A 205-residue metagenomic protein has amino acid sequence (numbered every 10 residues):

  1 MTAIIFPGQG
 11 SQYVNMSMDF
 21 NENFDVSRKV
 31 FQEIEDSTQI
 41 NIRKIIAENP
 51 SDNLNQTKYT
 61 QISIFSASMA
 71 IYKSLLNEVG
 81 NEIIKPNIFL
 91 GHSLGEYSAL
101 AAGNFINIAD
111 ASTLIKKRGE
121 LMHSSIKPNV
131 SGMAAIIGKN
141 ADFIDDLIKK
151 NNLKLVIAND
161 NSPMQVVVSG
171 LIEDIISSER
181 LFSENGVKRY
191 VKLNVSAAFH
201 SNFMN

Functional and structural regions predicted by a protein language model:
M1-T2, G132: Residues that mark the start of a beta-strand
T2-L90, V168: Helix-rich "cap/lid" substructures immediately adjacent to catalytic or cofactor-binding pockets
Q9-S11, T38, G103-N205: Alpha/beta catalytic cores of group-transfer enzymes, especially the acyltransferase/condensing modules of polyketide
A47-L54, S98-A99, R189-L193: A short small-residue
Q61-A135: Gly/Ser-rich oxyanion-binding loop with an adjacent helix/lid that shapes the negatively charged ligand pocket
